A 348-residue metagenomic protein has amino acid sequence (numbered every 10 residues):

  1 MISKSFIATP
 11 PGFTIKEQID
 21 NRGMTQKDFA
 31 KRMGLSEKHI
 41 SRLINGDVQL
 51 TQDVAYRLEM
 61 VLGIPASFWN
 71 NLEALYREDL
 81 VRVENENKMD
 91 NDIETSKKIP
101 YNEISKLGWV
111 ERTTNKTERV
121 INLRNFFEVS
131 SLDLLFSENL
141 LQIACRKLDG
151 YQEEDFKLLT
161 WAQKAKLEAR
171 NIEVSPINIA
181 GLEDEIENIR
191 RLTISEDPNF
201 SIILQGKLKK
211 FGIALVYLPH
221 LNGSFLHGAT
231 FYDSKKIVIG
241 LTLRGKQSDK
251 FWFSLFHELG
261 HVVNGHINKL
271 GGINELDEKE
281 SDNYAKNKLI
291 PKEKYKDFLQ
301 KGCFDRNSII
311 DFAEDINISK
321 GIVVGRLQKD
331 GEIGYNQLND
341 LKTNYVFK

Functional and structural regions predicted by a protein language model:
I2-K348: Active-site hotspot residues in diverse enzymes, especially metal/ion-binding acidic/histidine motifs
